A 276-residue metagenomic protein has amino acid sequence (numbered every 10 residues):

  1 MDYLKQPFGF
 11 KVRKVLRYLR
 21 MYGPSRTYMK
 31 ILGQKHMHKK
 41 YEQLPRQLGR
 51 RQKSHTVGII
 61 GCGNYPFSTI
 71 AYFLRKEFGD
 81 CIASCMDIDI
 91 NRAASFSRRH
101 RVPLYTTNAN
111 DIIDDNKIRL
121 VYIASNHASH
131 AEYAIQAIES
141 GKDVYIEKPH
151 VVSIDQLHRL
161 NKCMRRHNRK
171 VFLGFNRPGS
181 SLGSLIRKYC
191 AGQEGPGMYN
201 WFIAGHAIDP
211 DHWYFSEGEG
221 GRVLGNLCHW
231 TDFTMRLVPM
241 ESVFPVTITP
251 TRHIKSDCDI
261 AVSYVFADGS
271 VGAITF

Functional and structural regions predicted by a protein language model:
Y3-H100: N-terminal Rossmann-like dinucleotide-binding module
T56, R119-L120: Structural motif
A83, P103, K117-R119, G197: Conserved acidic residues
M86, P210-F276: Rossmann-like dinucleotide-binding domain that binds NAD(P)(H)
R101-A109: Conserved SAM-binding strand-loop segment of SAM-dependent methyltransferases
K117, S125-N126, F276: Short glycine-/small-residue-rich Rossmann-like dinucleotide-binding loops
L120, N126-H127, A131-F175: Beta-strand-loop-alpha-helix segment that lines the small-molecule cofactor/substrate pocket of alpha/beta enzymes
V151-P210: A contiguous active-site-proximal alpha/beta segment in oxidoreductase catalytic domains
